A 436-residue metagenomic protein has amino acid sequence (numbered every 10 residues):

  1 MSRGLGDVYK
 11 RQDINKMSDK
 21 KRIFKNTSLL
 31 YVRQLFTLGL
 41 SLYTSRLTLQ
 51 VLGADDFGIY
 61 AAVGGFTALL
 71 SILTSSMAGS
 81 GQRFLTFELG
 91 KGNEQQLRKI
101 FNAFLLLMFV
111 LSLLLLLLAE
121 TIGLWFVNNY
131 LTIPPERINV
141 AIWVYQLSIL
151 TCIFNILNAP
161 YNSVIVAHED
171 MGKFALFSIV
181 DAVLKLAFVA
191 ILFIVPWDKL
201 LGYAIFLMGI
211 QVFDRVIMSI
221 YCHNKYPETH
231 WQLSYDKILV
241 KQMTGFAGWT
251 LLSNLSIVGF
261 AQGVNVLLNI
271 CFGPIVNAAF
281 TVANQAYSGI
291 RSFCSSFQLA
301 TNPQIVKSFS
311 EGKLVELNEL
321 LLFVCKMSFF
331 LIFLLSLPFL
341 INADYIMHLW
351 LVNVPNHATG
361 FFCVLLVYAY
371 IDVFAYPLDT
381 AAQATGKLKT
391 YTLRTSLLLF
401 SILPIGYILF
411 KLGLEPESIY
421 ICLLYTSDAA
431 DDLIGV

Functional and structural regions predicted by a protein language model:
M1-Y9, Y425, A429-G435: Single conserved hydrophobic/aromatic residue that forms the stacking wall/gate of nucleotide- or nucleobase-binding
R11-I23, L200-A204, M218-Q262, Q304-K307 (+2 more regions): Interhelical loop/hinge segments that connect adjacent transmembrane helices in multipass membrane
K20, L150-S178, L201, C222 (+1 more regions): Membrane-interface junctions at transmembrane-helix termini in multi-pass inner-membrane proteins
R22-F87, L116-E120, K185-L186, G245-I275: Signature of the first transmembrane helix
T48-L69, I100, L200-I205, I238-F246 (+3 more regions): Interfacial/gating helices of multi-pass transporter permease domains
A61, A175-N224, F246, F280-T281 (+2 more regions): Hydrophobic alpha-helical transmembrane segments
S75-K91, A167, Y226-P227, A283 (+2 more regions): Helix-loop junctions and terminal segments of transmembrane helices in multi-pass membrane transport/translocation
A103-L131, I191, N318-V373, F400-L412: Alpha-helical transmembrane segments of multi-pass membrane transport and lipid-handling proteins
